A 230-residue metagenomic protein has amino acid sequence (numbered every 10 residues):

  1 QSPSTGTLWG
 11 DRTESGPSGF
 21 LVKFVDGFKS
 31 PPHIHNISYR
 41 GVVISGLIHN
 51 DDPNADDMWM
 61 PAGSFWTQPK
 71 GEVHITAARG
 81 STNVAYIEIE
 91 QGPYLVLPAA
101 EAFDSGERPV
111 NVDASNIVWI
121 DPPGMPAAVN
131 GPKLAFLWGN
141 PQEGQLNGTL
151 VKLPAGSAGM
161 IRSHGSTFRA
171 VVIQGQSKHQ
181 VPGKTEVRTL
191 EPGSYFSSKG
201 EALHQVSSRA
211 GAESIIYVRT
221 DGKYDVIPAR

Functional and structural regions predicted by a protein language model:
Q1-R40, I44, K133-A135, Q142-G144 (+2 more regions): N-terminal, post-signal-peptide region of Sec/Tat-exported proteins
Q1-S15, L95-Q145, A229-R230: A short, N-terminal "cap"/entry segment at the start of jelly-roll beta-barrel domains of the cupin/DSBH fold
D11-T13, D51-E72, V181-A202: Short acidic-glycine-tyrosine-enriched beta hairpin
T13, V25-G27, G46-L47, G71 (+6 more regions): Solvent-exposed coil/turn segments that connect beta secondary-structure elements in extracytoplasmic/periplasmic
S18-L21, G41-I44, F65-W66, Y86 (+4 more regions): Short, structured motif recognition centered on aromatic/hydrophobic residues
V25-F28, H35-N54, P154-G183: Glycine- and acidic-residue-biased ligand/ion/polar-headgroup-sensing regions
G41-D104: Hydrophobic, ordered structural segments
K70-P93, E191-P192, G200-Y224: Ligand-binding loop in jelly-roll beta-barrel domains
